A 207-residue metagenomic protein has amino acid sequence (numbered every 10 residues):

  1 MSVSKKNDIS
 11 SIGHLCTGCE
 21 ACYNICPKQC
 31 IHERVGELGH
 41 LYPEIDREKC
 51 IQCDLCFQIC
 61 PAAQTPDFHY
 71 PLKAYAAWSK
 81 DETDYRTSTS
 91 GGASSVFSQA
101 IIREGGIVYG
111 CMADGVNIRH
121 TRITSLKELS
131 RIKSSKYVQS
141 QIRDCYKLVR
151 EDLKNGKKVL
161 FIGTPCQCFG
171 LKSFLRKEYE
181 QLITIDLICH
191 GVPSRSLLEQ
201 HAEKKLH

Functional and structural regions predicted by a protein language model:
M1, S10-S11, Y85-R86: A generic structural signal for short
S2-V3, A21-E44, L55-P71: Iron-sulfur cluster-binding cysteine motifs and their immediate structural context in ferredoxin-like electron-transfer
K6-I9, L41-Y42, D81-T83: A short, structure-level motif marking secondary-structure boundaries and short turns
K6-N24: N-terminal basic/disordered segments at the start of proteins
N7, R34-G36, D152, E178: Sterically constrained small-residue positions within well-ordered secondary structures of folded domains
E48-K49: Short, charged amphipathic alpha-helical surface segments
P61, D67-H207: Iron-sulfur-associated redox domains of electron-transfer enzymes in respiratory and anaerobic energy metabolism
